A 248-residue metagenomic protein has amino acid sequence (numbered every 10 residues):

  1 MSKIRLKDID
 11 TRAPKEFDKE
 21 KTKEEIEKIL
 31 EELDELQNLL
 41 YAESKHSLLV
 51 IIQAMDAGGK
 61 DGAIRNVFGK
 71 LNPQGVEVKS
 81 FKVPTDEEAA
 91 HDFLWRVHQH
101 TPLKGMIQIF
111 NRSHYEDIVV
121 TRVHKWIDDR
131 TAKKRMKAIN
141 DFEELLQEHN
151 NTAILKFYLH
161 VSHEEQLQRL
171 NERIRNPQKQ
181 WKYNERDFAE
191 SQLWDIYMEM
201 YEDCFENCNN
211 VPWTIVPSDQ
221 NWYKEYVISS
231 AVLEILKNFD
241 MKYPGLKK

Functional and structural regions predicted by a protein language model:
M1-L30: Charged, amphipathic alpha-helical linker segments immediately N-terminal to NTP-binding catalytic cores
E16-E24, V76-K134: Conserved nucleotide-sensing/catalytic segment adjacent to the nucleotide-binding pocket in NTP-handling enzymes
E32-A42: Pre-Walker A adenine-sensing motif
H46-S47, K104-I107, N150-L155: Loop/turn-to-beta-strand initiation segments
I52-F68: Glycine-rich phosphate-binding P-loop
K60, E87-A90, E116-R122, H163-N171 (+1 more regions): Switch/connector loops and helix/strand junctions flanking conserved nucleotide-binding motifs in nucleotide-processing
V120-A138, Q147-M198, L246-K247: A glycine- and Lys/Arg-enriched "phosphate-lid" helix/loop adjacent to the NTP-binding pocket of small-molecule kinases
L193-K248: NTP-dependent small-molecule kinase module
